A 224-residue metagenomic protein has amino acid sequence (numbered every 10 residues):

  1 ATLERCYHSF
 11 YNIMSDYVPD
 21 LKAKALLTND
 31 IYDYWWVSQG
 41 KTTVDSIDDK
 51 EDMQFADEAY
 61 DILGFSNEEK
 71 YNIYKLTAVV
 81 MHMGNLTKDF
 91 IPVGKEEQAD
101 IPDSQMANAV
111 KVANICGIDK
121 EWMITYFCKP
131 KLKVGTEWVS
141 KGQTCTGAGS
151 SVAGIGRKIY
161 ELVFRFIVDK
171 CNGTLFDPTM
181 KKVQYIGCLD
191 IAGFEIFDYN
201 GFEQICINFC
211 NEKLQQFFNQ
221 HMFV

Functional and structural regions predicted by a protein language model:
A1-V224: N-terminal switch/interaction subdomains of large nucleotide-dependent motors and GTPases
